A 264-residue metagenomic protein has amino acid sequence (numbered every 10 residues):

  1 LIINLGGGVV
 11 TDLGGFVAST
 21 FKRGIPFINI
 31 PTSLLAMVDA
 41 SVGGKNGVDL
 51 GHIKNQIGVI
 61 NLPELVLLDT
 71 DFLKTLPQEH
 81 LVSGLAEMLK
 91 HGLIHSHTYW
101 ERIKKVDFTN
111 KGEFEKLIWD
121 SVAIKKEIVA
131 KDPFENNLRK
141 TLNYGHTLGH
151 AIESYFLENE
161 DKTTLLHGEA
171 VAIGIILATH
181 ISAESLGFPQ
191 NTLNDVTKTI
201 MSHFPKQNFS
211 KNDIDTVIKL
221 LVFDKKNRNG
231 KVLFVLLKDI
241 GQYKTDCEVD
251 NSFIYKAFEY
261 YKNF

Functional and structural regions predicted by a protein language model:
L5-G7, Y144-G145: Glycine-rich beta-strand-to-loop/alpha-helix junction loops that act as flexible
V9-F16, M37, H150-A151: Short glycine/serine/threonine-rich phosphate/pyrophosphate-binding segments that cradle anionic phosphate groups
F16-V106: A glycine/threonine-rich phosphate-anchoring loop and its flanking beta-alpha core in nucleotide/phosphate-binding
T75-H80, G112-E113, T164-H167, N227: Structural motif
A86-M88, F188-F264: C-terminal charged capping/lid subdomain of soluble metabolic enzymes
R102-D215: Active-site segments that bind and position negatively charged phosphate/pyrophosphate groups
